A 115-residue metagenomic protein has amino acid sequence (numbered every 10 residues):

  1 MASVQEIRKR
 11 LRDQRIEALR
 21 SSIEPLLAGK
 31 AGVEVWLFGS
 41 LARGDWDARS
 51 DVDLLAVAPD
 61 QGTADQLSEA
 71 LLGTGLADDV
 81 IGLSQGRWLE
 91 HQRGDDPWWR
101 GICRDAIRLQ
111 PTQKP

Functional and structural regions predicted by a protein language model:
M1-V33, R43-A48, A58-P115: Catalytic core of pol beta-like nucleotidyltransferases
F38-S40: Glycine-rich beta-strand-to-loop/alpha-helix junction loops that act as flexible
